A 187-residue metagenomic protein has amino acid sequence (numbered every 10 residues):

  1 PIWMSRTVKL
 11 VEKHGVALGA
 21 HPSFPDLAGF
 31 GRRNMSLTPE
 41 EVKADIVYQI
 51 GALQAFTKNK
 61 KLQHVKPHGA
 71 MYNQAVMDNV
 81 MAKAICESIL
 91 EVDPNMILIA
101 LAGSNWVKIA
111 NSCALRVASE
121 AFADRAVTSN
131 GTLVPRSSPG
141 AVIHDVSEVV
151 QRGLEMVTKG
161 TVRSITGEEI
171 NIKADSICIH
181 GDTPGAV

Functional and structural regions predicted by a protein language model:
P1-E12, V76-A84, A102-S112: Active-site-adjacent beta->alpha loops and helix N-cap segments on the catalytic face of soluble alpha/beta enzymes
T7-G19, K58: Acidic (Asp/Glu)-rich catalytic clusters
H21, V65, I179: Conserved, mostly hydrophobic/aromatic
L27-P67, Q74: Glycine/small-residue-rich loop that forms an oxyanion/phosphate-binding "nest" at active or ligand-binding sites
G29-K43, A75-N79, S88, V92 (+1 more regions): Glycine-rich tight-turn/loop motif centered on a GG-T
T57-Q63, T161-N171: Flexible, glycine/charged-enriched surface loops at secondary-structure junctions
Q74-A75, D93-A102: Catalytic beta/alpha-barrel core
G103-T161: Active-site rim beta-loop-alpha module in soluble metabolic enzymes
